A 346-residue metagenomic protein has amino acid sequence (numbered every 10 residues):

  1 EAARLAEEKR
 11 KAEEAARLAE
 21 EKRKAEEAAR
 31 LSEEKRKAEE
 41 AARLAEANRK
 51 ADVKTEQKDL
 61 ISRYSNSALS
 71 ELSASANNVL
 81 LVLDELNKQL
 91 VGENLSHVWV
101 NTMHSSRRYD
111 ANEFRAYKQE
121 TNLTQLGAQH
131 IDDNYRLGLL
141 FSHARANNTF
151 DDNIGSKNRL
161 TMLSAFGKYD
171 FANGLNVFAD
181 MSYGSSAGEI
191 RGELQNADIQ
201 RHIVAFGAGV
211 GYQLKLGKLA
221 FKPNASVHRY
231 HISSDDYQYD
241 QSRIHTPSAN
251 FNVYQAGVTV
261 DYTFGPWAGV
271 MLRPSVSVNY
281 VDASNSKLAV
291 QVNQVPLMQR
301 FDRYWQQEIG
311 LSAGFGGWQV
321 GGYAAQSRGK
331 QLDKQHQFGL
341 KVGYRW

Functional and structural regions predicted by a protein language model:
E1-A51: Long, low-complexity, compositionally biased polyampholytic IDRs enriched for Lys/Glu and Gln/Arg
A6, A19, S32, A45 (+4 more regions): Flexible, glycine-rich linker and terminal segments associated with outer-membrane beta-barrel/transport systems
R49-F221, Y323-K330: Outer membrane beta-barrel translocator domains of Type V secretion systems
W99, P223-V227, P274-V278: Extended hydrophobic secondary-structure segments that form protein cores and membrane-embedded regions
N112-E120, N153, A187-Q200, H231-N252 (+1 more regions): Solvent-exposed, glycine/polar-rich loop segments of beta-barrel outer-membrane systems
I131-D133, A172, K215-G217, D240 (+2 more regions): Short strand-coil-strand connectors
S164, K168, H245-W346: Outer membrane beta-barrel transmembrane domains
V210, F221, S226-I232: Solvent-exposed flexible segments
